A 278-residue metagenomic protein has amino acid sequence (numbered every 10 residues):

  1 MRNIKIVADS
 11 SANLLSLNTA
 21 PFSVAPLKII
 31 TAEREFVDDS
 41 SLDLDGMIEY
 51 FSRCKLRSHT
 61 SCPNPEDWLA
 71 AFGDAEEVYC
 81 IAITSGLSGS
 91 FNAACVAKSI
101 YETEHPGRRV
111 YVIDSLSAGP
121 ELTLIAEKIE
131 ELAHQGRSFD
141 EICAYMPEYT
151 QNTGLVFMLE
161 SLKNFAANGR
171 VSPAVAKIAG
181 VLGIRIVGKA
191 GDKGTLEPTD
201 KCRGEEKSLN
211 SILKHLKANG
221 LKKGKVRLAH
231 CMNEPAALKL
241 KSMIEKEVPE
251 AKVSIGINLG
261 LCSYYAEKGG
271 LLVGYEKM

Functional and structural regions predicted by a protein language model:
R2-N3, S11-T19, S23, L27-K28 (+6 more regions): Mixed-charge interfacial surface used for oligomerization/domain docking and macromolecular partner engagement
I4-C62: N-terminal glycine-rich anion-binding loop in soluble enzyme alpha/beta folds
K5-V7, V78-C80, N258: Short glycine-aspartate micro-motif
V7-A8, A82-T84, I113-D114: Short beta-strand segments
S58-E66, R203-K207: Conserved phosphate-coordination/catalytic loops
P63-K98, E102-T103: Active-site cofactor/cluster-binding pocket
E76-C80, T103-I113, I255: Glycine/charged-rich beta-loop-alpha catalytic/anionic-binding loops adjacent to active sites
